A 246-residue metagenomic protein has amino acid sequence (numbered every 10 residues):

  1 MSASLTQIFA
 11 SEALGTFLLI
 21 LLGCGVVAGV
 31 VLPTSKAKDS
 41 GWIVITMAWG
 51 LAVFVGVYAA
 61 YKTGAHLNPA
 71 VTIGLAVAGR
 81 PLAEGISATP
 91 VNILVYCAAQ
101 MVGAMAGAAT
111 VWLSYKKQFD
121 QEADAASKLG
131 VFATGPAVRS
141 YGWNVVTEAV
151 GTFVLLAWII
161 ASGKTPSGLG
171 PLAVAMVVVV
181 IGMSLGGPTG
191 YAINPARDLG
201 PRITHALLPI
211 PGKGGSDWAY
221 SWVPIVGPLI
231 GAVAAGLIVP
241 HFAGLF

Functional and structural regions predicted by a protein language model:
M1-F246: Membrane-interface helix-loop junctions and terminal tails of multi-pass membrane proteins
